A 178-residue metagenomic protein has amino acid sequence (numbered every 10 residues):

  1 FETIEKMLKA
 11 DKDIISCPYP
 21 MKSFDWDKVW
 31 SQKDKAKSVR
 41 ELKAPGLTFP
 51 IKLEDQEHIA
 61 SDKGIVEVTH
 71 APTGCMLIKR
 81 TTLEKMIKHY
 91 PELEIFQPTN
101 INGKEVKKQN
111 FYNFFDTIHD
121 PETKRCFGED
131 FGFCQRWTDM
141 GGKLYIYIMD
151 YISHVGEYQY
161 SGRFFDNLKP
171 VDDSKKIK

Functional and structural regions predicted by a protein language model:
F1-D116: Conserved catalytic core of nucleotide-sugar-dependent glycosyltransferases
T81, K88-K178: C-terminal catalytic/acceptor-binding lobe
